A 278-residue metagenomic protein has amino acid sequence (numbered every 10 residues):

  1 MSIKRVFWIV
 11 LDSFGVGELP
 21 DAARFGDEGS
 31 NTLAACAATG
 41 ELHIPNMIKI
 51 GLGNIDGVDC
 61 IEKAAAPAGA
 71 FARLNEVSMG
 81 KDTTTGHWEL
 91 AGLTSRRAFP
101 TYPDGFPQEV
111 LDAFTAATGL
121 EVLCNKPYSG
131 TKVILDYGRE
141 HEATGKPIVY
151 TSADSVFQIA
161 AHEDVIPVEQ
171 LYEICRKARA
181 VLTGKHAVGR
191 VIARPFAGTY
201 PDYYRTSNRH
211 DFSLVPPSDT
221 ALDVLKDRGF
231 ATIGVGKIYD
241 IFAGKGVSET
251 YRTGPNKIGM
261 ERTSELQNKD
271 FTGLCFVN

Functional and structural regions predicted by a protein language model:
I3-G17, L90, L225, G273-N278: Beta-strand elements within well-structured catalytic alpha/beta cores of enzymes that handle phosphate/sulfate esters
S13-H162, I166-E169, R194, D202: Active-site nucleophile/metal-coordination loop of metallo-enzymes that catalyze phosphate/sulfate and related
A113, I174-K177, T220-D227: Amphipathic alpha-helical segments that form well-ordered structural scaffolds and often line/cohere around active
Y128-V133, E169-K177, S213-P217: Active-site glycine-rich loop that binds ribose-phosphate moieties when present
Y137, A178, G259-T263: Generic hydrophobic alpha-helical segments
A143-T151, S155-V156, H186-N278: Anion-binding catalytic surfaces of enzymes that hydrolyze or transfer phosphate/sulfate esters
Q158-H186: Charged, low-complexity intrinsically disordered tails and linkers
